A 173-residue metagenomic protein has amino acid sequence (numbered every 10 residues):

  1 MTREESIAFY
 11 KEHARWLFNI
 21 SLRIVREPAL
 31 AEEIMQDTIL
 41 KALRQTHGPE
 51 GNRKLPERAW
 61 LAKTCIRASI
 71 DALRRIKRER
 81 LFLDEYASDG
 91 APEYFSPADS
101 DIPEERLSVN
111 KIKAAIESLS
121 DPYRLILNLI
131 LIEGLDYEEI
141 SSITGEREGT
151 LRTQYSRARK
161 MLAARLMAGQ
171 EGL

Functional and structural regions predicted by a protein language model:
M1-N19, A29-E32, L43: A short, charge-rich alpha-helical start-of-domain segment used by transcription regulators
N19, E33-L40, R44, L55-R67: Structural recognition of an alpha-helix C-terminal capping motif at a helix-to-coil junction
A29, E138, G149: Residues within helix-turn-helix
A62-D84, E105, R157: Arg/Lys-rich amphipathic alpha helix in sigma70-family domain 2
I66, I70, Y123, I143-A168: DNA-recognition helix of helix-turn-helix
E79-E105, D136: Internal acidic/polar
K111-S120: Short amphipathic alpha-helical boundary/capping segments
I126-I130: A short pre-motif secondary-structure segment
